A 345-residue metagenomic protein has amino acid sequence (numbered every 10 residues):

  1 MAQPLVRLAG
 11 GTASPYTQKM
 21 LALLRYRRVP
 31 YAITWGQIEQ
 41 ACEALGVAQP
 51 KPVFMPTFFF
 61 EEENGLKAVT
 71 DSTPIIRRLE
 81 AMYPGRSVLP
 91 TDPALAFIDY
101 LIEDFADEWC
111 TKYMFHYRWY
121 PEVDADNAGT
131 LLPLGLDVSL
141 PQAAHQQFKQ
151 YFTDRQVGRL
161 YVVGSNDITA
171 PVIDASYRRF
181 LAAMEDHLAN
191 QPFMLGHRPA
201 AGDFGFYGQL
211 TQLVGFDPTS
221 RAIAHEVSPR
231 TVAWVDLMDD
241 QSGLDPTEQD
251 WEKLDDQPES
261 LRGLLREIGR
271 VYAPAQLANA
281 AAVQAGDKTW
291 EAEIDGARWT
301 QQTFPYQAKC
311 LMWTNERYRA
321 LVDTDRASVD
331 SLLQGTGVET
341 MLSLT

Functional and structural regions predicted by a protein language model:
M1-A143, M194, V214-G215, E267-T345: GST-like domain detector, emphasizing the conserved glutathione-binding G-site in the N-terminal thioredoxin-like
Y16, M20, I173-F180, M184-H187 (+4 more regions): Alpha-helical packing segments of well-folded alpha/beta enzyme cores
D71, V172, S176, R230: Soluble or luminal CAZymes and related metallo-dependent hydrolases
I76, E80, Y100-E103, L181 (+2 more regions): Non-transmembrane alpha-helical segments in soluble domains of secreted/periplasmic/extracellular proteins
Y120, D124-D174: Divalent-metal (Mg2+/Mn2+/Ca2+)-assisted nucleotide/phosphate chemistry catalytic cores
L160-G196: Short N-terminal edge-element motif at the start of the domain
M194-V214: GST superfamily/GST-like fold recognition
Y207-R298: Active-site/pore-lining binding-face segments in mid-to-C-terminal subdomains
